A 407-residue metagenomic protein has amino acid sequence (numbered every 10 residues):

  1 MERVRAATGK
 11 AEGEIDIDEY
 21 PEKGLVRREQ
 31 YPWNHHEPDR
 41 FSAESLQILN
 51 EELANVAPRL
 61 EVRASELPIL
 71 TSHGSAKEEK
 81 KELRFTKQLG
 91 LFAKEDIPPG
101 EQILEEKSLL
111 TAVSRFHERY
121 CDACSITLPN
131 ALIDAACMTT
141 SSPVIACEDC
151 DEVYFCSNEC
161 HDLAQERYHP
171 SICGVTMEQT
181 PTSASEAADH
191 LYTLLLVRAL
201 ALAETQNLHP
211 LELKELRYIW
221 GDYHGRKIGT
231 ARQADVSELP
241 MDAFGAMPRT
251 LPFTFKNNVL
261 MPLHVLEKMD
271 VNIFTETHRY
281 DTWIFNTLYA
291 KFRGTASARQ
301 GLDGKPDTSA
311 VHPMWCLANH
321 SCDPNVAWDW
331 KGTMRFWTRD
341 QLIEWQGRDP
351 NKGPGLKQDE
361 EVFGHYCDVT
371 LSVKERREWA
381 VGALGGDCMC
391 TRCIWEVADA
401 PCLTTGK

Functional and structural regions predicted by a protein language model:
M1-K407: Short alpha-helical interaction motifs and adjacent low-complexity tails used for partner binding in regulatory proteins
